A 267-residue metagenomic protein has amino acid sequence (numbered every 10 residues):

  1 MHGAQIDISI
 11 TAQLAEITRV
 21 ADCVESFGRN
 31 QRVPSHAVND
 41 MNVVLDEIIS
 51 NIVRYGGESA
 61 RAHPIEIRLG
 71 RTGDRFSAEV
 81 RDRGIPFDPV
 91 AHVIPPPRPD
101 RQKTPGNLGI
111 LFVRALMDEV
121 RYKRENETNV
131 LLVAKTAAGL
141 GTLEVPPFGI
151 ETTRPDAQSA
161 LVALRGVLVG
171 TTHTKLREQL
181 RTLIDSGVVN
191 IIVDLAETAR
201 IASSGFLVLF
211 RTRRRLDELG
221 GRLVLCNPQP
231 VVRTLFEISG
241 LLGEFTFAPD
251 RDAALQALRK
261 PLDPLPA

Functional and structural regions predicted by a protein language model:
M1-D7, I52-E144, I238, F245: Conserved beta-strand-loop-beta-strand hairpin that lines the nucleotide-binding pocket of ATP/GTP-utilizing enzymes
G3-S35, L180: Helix-loop-beta hinge of the Bergerat
D7-R19, P147-E178, L195-A199: STAS-typified acidic loop motif
D22-D46, R101-P105: Conserved short strand/loop->alpha-helix "switch" segment adjacent to the catalytic nucleotide/phosphoryl-transfer site
V38, N42, R114, R177 (+1 more regions): Conserved catalytic core of two-component sensor histidine kinases
I49, R83, V167-F245: Amphipathic alpha-helical interaction surfaces in cytosolic regulatory modules
H63-I65, F76, L131, F148 (+3 more regions): Conserved beta-strand core positions
F247-A267: A charged, well-structured terminal subsegment
